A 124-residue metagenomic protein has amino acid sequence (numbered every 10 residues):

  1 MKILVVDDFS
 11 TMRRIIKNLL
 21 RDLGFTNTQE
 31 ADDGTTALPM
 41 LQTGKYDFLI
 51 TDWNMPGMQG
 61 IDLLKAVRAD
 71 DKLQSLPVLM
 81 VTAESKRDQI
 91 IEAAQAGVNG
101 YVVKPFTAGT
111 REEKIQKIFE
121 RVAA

Functional and structural regions predicted by a protein language model:
S10-Q29: Two-component/phosphorelay signaling modules centered on CheY-like receiver
K17-N18, D62, S85-G100, E113: Alpha4 helix (beta4-alpha4-beta5 surface) of REC/receiver domains from two-component response regulators
E30-F48: Acidic, metal-coordinating helix/loop segments flanking the phosphotransfer/catalytic sites of two-component signaling
D33-T36, Q59-K65: Acidic catalytic/metal-coordinating carboxylates
M55: Receiver (REC) domain active-site loop signature in two-component systems and cognate sites in sensor histidine kinases
A66, K104: A Lys-centered signature of the CheY-like receiver
F106-Q116: C-terminal output helix
